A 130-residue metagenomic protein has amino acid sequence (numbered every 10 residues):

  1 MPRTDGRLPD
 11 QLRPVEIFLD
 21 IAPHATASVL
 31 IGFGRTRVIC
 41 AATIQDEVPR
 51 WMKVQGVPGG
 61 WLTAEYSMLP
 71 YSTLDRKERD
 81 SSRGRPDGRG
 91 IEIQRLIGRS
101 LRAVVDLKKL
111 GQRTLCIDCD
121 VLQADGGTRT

Functional and structural regions predicted by a protein language model:
M1-A25, V29: Short, Gly/Pro- and small/polar-rich lid/capping loops
P14, W61, T114: A residue-level signal for beta-strand positions that form part of recognition/binding surfaces within mature
V15-L19, Q55, I117: Generic structural motif
L19, R35, M68, C119-Q123: Short, structured patches in soluble enzyme cores that scaffold and shape functional sites
D20-H24, D106-L107, A124-G126: Active-site beta-strand->loop segment that positions catalytic residues and contacts the acyl thioester
V29-L110: Glycine-rich, flexible beta-strand/loop modules in the N-terminal catalytic cores of phosphate-handling
L110-G126: Catalytic-site beta-strand/loop segments enriched in glycine and acidic/polar residues
T128-T130: Glycine- and Gly-Pro-enriched alpha-helical subdomains that act as flexible, kink-prone "lid/hinge" or packing modules
